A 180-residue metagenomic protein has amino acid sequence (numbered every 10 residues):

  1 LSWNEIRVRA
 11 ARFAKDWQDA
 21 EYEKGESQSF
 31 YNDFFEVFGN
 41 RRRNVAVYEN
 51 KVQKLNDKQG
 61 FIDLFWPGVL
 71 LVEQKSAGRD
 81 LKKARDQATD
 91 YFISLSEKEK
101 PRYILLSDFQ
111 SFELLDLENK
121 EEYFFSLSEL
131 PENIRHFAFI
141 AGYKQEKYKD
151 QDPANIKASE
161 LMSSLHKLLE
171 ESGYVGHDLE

Functional and structural regions predicted by a protein language model:
L1-A14, L55-G60, G68-V69, Q74-T89 (+1 more regions): Short, basic/polar, glycine-containing "phosphate-handling" surface segments that engage DNA
L1-N44, N56: Charged, often low-complexity linker/regulatory segments
E23-E26, E49, E73: Acidic-residue sensor for enzyme active/binding pockets
F34, R41-G68: Active-site metal-binding core of divalent-cation-utilizing nuclease and nuclease-like domains
F34-A46, L81-D90: Short, basic/low-complexity N-terminal boundary segments at the transition from targeting/disordered tails
